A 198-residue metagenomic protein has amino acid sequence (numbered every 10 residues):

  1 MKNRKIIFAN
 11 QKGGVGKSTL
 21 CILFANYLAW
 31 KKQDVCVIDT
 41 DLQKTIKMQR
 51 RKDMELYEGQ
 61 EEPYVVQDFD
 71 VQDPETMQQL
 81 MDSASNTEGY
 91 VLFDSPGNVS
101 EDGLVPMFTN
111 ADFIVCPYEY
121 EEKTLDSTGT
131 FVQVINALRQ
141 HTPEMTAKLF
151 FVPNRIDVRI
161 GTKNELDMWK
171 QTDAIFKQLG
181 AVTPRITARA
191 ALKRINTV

Functional and structural regions predicted by a protein language model:
K2-I6: Pre-Walker A (Motif I) flank of P-loop NTPase domains
A9-V15, N26-N98, T109, T197: P-loop/Walker-type NTP enzyme "switch/lid" segment
T19-L20: Hydrophobic positions on the alpha1 helix immediately C-terminal to the Walker A/P-loop
V37, F93, C116, F151-P153: Structural beta-sheet core signal
D102-E122: Inter-motif core of Ras-like GTPase G domains
T128-E144: Conserved C-terminal guanine-recognition region of P-loop GTPase G domains, centered on the G4
R155-V198: Beta-strand-loop-alpha "switch" segments that mediate conformational coupling across diverse proteins
